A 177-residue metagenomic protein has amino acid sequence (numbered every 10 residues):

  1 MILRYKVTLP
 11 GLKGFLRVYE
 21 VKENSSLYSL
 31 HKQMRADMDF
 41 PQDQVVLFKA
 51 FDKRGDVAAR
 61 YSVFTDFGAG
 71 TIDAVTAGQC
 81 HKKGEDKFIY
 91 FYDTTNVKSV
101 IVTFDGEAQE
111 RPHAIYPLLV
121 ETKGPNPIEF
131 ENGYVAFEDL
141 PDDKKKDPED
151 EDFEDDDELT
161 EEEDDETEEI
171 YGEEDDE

Functional and structural regions predicted by a protein language model:
M1-E177: Short linear regulatory motifs enriched in tryptophan with gly/pro/ser
